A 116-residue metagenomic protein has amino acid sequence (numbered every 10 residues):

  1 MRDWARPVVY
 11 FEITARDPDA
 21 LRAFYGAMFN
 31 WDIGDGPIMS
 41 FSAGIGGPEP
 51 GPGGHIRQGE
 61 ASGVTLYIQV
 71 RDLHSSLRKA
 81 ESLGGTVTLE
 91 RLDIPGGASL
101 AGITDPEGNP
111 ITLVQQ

Functional and structural regions predicted by a protein language model:
M1-R22, V64-L66, Q116: N-terminal beta-strand motif that seeds the catalytic metal site of vicinal oxygen chelate
M1-W4, I13, G34, L77 (+1 more regions): Vicinal oxygen chelate
V9, M39-A43, V64, G97-A101: Short beta-strand micro-motifs in enzyme catalytic cores
Y10, P18, E49-R57, G63 (+2 more regions): Residue-level hotspots at or immediately adjacent to binding/recognition sites across diverse folds
Y25: Catalytic core of tubulin tyrosine ligase-like
N30-G63, P110-Q115: Conserved short beta-strand elements that form part of the metal-binding/catalytic scaffold of enzyme active sites
